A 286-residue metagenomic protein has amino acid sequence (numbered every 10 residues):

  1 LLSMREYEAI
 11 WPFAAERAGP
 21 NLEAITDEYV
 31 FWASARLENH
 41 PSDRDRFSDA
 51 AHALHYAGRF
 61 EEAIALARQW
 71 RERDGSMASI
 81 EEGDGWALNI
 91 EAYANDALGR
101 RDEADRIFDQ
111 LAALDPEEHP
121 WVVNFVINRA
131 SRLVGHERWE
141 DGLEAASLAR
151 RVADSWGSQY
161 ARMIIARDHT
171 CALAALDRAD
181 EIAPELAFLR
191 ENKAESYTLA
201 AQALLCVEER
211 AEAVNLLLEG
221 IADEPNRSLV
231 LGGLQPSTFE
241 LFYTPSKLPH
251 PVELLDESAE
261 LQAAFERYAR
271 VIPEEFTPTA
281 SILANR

Functional and structural regions predicted by a protein language model:
L1-Q69, D74-A78, D84: Long, acidic/polar, low-complexity amphipathic helices and coiled-coil-like
L2-F13, N39-D49, M77-I90, E117-N128 (+2 more regions): Generic helix N-cap/helix-start motif at coil->alpha-helix transitions
A15-F31, H52-Q69, D96-D109, V134-S147 (+1 more regions): Helix-turn-helix repeat elements of alpha-solenoid scaffolds
A33-P41, Q69-E81, D109-W121, S147-Q159 (+3 more regions): Solenoid-like repeat scaffolds
N124, N128-F188: Alpha-helical adaptor scaffolds
A161, T170-L199, L204-D223: Long alpha-helical, hydrophobic tracts
Y197-R286: Long, ordered, amphipathic alpha-helical scaffolds
